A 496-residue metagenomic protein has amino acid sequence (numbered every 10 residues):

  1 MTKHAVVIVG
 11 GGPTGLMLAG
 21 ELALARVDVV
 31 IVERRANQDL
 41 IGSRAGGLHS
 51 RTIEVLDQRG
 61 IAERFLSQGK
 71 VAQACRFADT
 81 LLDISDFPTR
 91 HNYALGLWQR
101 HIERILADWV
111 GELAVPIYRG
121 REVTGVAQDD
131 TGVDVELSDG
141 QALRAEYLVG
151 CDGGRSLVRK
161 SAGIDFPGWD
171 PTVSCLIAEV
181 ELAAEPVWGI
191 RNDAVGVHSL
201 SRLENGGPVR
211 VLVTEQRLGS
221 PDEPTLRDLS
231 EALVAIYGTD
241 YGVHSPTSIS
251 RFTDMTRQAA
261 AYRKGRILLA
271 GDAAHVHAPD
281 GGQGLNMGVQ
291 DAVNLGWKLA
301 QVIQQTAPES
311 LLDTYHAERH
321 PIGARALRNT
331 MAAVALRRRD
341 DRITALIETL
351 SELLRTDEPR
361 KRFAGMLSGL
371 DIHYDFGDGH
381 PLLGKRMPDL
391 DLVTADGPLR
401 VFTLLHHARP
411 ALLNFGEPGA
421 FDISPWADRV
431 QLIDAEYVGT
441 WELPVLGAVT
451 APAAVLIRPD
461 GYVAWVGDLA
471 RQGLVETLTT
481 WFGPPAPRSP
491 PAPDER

Functional and structural regions predicted by a protein language model:
M1-A5, V9, A25, L82 (+3 more regions): Helical substrate-recognition/capping region of FAD-dependent monooxygenase/halogenase enzymes
M1-E358, S489-R496: Core Rossmann-like FAD-binding/catalytic domain of the broad FAD-dependent monooxygenase superfamily
